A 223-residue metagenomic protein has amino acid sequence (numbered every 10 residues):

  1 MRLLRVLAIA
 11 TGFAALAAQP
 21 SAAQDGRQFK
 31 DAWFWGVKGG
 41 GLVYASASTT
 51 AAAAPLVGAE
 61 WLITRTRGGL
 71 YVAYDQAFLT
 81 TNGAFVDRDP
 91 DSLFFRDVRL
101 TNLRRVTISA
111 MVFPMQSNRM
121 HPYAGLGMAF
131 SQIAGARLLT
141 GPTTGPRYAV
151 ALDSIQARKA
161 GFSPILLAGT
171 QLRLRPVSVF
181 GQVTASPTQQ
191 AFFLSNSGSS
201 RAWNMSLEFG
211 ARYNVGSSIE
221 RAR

Functional and structural regions predicted by a protein language model:
A22-L70, R212-R223: Short glycine/proline- and aromatic-enriched beta-strand/turn motifs that initiate or cap beta-hairpins
Q24, E60-T144, E208-N214: Gram-negative (and chloroplast) outer-membrane scaffold detector with strong preference for beta-barrel transmembrane
R27-W35, T66-L70, N118-A124, A160 (+2 more regions): Outer-envelope beta-barrel architecture signal
D31-W33, A51-V57, L100-V106, M120 (+2 more regions): Residues that define the transmembrane beta-barrel architecture of outer-membrane proteins
F34-G41, A84-L93, T143-V150, L174 (+1 more regions): Flexible, solvent-exposed coil segments and beta strand-coil junctions, predominantly the extracellular/periplasmic
V43-A47, D91-R99, A149-Q156, A191-S199: Extracellular loop and loop/strand-boundary signature of outer-membrane beta-barrel proteins
A47-A53, N82-D89, A134-G145, A191-G198 (+1 more regions): Outer-membrane beta-barrel translocator domains and adjoining extracellular loop/strand segments of Gram-negative
L79-G83, F94, L166, Q171-R223: Predominantly the C-terminal beta-signal and adjacent terminal strand-loop region of outer-membrane beta-barrel
